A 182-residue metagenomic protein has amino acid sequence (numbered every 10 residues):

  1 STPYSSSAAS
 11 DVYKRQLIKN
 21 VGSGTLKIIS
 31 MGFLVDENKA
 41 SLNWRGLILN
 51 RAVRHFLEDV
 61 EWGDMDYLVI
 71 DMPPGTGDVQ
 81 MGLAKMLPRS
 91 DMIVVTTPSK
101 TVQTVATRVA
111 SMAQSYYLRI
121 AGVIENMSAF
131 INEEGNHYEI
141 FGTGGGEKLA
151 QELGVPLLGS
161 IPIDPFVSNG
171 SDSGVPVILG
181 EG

Functional and structural regions predicted by a protein language model:
S1-A9, Y13: Single conserved hydrophobic/aromatic residue that forms the stacking wall/gate of nucleotide- or nucleobase-binding
D11-R15, W62-M65: Active-site phosphate-binding and catalytic loops of NTP-dependent enzymes
K14-N20, L57-E58: A generic local secondary-structure boundary/capping motif
K19-K27: Beta-strand-turn-beta hairpins that frame and shape the catalytic cleft of phosphate-ester-processing enzymes
G32-Q80: Phosphate-binding/switch loop-helix module in NTP-utilizing enzymes
N43-N50, K100-Q103, T107, T143 (+1 more regions): Electropositive phosphate-/nucleotide-binding environments in soluble metabolic enzymes
D59, D66-Y67, P73-G170: Conserved catalytic-core segment of NTP-binding enzymes
S173-G182: C-terminal boundary of histidine-terminating zinc-finger modules
